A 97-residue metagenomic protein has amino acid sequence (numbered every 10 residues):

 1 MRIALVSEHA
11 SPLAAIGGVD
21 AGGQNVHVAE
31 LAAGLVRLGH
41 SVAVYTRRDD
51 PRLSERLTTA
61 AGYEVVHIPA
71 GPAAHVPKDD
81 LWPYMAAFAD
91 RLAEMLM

Functional and structural regions predicted by a protein language model:
M1-L57, Y63: N-terminal subdomain of nucleotide-sugar transferases
H67-M97: Conserved nucleotide-sugar donor-binding subdomain of glycosyltransferases
